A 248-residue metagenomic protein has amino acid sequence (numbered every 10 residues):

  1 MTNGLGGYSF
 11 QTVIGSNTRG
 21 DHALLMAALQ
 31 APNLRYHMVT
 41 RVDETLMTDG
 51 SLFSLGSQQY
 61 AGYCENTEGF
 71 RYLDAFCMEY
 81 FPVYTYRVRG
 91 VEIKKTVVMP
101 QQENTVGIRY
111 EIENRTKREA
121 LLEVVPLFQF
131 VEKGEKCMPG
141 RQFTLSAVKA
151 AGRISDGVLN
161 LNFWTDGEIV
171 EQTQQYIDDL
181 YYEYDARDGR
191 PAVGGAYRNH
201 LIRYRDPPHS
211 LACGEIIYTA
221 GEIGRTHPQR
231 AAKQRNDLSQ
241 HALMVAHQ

Functional and structural regions predicted by a protein language model:
M1-H247: Terminal accessory carbohydrate-recognition/targeting modules of carbohydrate-active enzymes
